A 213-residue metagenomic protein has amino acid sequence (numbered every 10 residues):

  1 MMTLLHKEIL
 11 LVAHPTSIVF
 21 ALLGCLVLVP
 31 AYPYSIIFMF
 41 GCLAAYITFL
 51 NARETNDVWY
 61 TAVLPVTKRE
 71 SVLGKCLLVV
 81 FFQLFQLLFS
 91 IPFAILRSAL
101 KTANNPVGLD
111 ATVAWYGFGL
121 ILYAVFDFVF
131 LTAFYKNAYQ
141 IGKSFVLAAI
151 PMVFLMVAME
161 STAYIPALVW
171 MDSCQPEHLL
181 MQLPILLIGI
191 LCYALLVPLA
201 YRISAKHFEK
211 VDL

Functional and structural regions predicted by a protein language model:
M1-N56, K75-L213: Hydrophobic alpha-helical transmembrane segments of membrane proteins
W59: Active-site phosphate/pyrophosphate-handling residues
A62-K68: Short helix-to-coil transition segments within interhelical loops that connect adjacent transmembrane helices
E70-V72: Alpha-helix N-cap/helix-start motif at helix boundaries, enriched for small hydrophobics
